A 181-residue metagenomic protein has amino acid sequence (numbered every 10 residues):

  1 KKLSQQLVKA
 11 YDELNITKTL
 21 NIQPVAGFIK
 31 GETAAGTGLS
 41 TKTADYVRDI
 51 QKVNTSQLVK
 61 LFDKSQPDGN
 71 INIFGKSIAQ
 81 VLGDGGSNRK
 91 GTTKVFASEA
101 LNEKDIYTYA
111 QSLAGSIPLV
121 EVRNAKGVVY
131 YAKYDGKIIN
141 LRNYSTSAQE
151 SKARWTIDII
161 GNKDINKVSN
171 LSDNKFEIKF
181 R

Functional and structural regions predicted by a protein language model:
K1-I117, E121-V122, I160-D164, S172-R181: Low-complexity, glycine/serine/proline-rich disordered segments that function as export/translocation leaders
I117-F180: Functional cores of ribonucleases/endoribonucleases
